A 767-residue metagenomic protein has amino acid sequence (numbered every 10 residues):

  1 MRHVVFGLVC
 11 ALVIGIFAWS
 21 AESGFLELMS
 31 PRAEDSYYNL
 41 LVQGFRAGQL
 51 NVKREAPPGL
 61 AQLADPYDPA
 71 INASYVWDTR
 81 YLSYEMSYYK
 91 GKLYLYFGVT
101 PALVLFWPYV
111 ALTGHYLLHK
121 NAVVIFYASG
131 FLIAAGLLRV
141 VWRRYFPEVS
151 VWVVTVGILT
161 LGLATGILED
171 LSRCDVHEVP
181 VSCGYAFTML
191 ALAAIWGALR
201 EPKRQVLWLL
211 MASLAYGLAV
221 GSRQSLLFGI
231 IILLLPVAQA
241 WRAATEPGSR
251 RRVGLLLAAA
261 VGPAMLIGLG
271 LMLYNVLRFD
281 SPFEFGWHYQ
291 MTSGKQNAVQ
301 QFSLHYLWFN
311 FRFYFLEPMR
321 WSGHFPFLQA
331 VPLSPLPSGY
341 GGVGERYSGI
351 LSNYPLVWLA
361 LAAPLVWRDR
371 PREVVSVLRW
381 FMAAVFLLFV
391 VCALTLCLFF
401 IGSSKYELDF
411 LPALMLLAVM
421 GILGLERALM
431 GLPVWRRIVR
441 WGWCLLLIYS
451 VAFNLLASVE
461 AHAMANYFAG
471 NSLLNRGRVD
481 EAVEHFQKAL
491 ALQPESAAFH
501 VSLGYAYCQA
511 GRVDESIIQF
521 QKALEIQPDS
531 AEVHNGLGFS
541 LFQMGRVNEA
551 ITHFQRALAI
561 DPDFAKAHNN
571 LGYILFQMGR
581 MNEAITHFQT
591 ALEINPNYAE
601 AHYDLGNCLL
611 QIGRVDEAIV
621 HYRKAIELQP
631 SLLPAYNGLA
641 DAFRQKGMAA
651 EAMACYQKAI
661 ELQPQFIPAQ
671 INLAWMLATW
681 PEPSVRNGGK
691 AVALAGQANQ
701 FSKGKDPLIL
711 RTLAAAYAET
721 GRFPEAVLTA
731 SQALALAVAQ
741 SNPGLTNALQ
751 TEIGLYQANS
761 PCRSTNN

Functional and structural regions predicted by a protein language model:
M1-V479, E484-K488, L492-L503, V513 (+4 more regions): Membrane-proximal envelope and lipid/glycan-remodeling enzymes
Y467-N471, A498-C508, E532-Q543, K566-Q577 (+4 more regions): Conserved alpha-helical positions within TPR/SEL1-like repeat arrays
L492, I526, I560, I594 (+5 more regions): Structural marker of alpha-solenoid helical repeat scaffolds
P683-G689, Q697-Q700, G704-P707, E719-T720 (+2 more regions): Terminal, low-structured helical/coil segments at or just beyond the last alpha-helical repeat
